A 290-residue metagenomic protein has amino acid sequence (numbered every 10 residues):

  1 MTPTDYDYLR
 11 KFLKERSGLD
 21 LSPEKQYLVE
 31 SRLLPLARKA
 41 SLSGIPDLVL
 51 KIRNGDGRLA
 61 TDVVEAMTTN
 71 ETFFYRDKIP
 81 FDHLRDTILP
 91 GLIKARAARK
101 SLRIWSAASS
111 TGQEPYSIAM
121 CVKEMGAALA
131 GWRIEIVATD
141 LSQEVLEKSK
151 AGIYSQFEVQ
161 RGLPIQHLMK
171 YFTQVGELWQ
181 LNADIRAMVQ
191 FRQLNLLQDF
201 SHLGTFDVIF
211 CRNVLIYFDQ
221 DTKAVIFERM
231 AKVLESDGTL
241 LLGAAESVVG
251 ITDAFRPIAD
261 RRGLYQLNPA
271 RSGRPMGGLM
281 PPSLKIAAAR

Functional and structural regions predicted by a protein language model:
M1-W105: Conserved AdoMet
R85, A119-K123, A231: A structural alpha-helix within SAM-dependent methyltransferase catalytic domains
K100-E114, V137: Conserved class I S-adenosyl-L-methionine
A107, A127-F210, V214-V225, S247-V249 (+1 more regions): Extended basic-aromatic, gly/pro-enriched interface segments that bind polyanionic ligands
T111-L129: Conserved SAM-binding loop of SAM-dependent methyltransferases across substrates and taxa, primarily the Class I
V208, I251-R290: Core SAM-dependent methyltransferase catalytic element
A224-S236: A short glycine-rich, Lys/Arg-flanked "PGG" loop and its adjoining helix->strand segment in the class I
S236-A244: Conserved beta-strand signature within the Rossmann-like core of class I S-adenosyl-L-methionine
